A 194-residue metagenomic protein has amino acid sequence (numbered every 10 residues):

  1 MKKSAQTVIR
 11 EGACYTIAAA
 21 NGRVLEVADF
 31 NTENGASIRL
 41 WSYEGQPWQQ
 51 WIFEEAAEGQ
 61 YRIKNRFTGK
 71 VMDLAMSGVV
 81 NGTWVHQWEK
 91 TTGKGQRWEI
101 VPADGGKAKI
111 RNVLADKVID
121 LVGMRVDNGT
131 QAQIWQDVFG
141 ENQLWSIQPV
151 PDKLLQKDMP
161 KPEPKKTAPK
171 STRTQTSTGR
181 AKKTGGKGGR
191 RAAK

Functional and structural regions predicted by a protein language model:
M1-E33, Q50-V79, R97-V126, L144-K166 (+1 more regions): Extracellular glycan-recognition/adhesion modules and their associated mucin-like linkers
A36-S37, T83: Beta-strand acidic-aromatic groove motif in beta-rich domains, primarily in extracellular
R39, G129: IQ-motif-like calmodulin-binding regions
L40-P47, H86-G93, I134-N142: Trp/Gly-enriched beta-strand/coil motifs that build multi-repeat beta-propeller-like domains and related W-rich binding
W51-I52, E89, W98, Q133-V138 (+2 more regions): Compositionally biased, intrinsically disordered low-complexity segments enriched in polar/proline residues
T83-V85, T130: A short, acidic/glycine-rich surface segment
S171-K194: Long, low-complexity, intrinsically disordered segments
